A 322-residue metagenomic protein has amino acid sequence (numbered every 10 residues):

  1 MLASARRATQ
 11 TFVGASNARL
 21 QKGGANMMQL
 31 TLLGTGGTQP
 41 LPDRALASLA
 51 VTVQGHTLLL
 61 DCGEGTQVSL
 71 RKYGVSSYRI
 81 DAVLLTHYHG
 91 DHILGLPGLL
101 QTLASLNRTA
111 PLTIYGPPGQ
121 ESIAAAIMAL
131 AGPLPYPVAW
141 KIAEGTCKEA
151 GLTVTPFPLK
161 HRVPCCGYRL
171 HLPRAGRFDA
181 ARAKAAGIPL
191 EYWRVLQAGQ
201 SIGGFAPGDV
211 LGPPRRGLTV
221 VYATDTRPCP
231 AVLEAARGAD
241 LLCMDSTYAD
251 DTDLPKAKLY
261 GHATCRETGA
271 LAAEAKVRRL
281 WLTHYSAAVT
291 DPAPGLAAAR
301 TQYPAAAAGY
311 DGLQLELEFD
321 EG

Functional and structural regions predicted by a protein language model:
T11-N26: Short, Lys/Arg-enriched N-terminal segments with co-localized hydrophobic residues within the first ~10-30 amino acids
M28-V75, Y168-L170, G212-A223, L241: Conserved beta-strand hairpin/beta-sheet module of binuclear metal-dependent hydrolase folds, prominently
L60-G63, I80-Y88, P117, V221-T226 (+3 more regions): Active-site neighborhood of phospho(di)ester-bond hydrolases with catalytic His/Asp-centered motifs
E64-Y115, P137-E144: Active-site metal-binding motif and surrounding structural segment of the metallo-beta-lactamase
S122-M128: A gly/proline- and charged-residue-enriched helix-loop-helix capping module
G145, P230-G322: Binuclear metal-ion centers of metallo-dependent hydrolases, dominated by the metallo-beta-lactamase
A150-A235, L241-S246: Active-site-proximal loop/helix segment associated with metal-binding centers of metalloenzymes
